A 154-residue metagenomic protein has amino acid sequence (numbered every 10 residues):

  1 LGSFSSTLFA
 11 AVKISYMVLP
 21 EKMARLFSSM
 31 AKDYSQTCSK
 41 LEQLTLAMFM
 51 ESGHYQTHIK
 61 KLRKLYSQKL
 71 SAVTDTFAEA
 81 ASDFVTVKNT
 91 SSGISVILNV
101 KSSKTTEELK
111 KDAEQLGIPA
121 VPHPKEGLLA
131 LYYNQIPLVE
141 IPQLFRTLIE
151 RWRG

Functional and structural regions predicted by a protein language model:
S3-E79, V87: PLP-dependent aminotransferase class I/II
T37-Q43, I94-D112, L116-I118: Conserved N-terminal glycine/acidic-rich loop preference
M50-T57, F77, S92, Q115-P124: Mid-protein regulatory/catalytic core that forms ligand/cofactor-binding pockets and protein-protein interaction
R63-T74, T86-N99, D112-E114, G127: Conserved glycine-rich beta-strand-loop-beta hairpin in the small C-terminal domain of fold type I
T76-A80, E108-I118, T147-G154: Generic non-transmembrane alpha-helical segments
I97-S102, P119-R153: Conserved PLP-binding active-site segment of the aspartate aminotransferase-like
